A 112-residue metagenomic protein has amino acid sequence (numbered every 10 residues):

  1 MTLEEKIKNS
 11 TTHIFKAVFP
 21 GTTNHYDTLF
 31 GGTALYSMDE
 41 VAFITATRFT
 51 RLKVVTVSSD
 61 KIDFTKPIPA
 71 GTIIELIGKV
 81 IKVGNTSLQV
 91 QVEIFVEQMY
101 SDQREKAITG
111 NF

Functional and structural regions predicted by a protein language model:
T2-I14, P69-A70, I81-F112: HotDog/MaoC-like acyl-thioester-processing domains
T2-V55: Hot-dog-fold acyl-thioester-processing enzymes
P20-T22, S59-K66, V96-Q98: Short, well-ordered turn and helix-capping elements at secondary-structure junctions
H25-T28, T47, K66-P67, K79 (+1 more regions): Short histidine-centered beta-strand/loop micro-motifs that create catalytic or ligand/metal-coordination sites
D27, D39, D60-D63, D102: Acidic-enriched, low-complexity/disordered segments with a strong bias for Aspartate over Glutamate
T33-S37, V57, E75-L76, E97 (+1 more regions): Short, low-complexity, polar/charged sequence segments that are solvent-exposed and flexible
K53-T56, T86-L88: Short N-terminal amphipathic alpha-helices
S58-I73, K79-N85: Active-site beta-strand->loop segment that positions catalytic residues and contacts the acyl thioester
